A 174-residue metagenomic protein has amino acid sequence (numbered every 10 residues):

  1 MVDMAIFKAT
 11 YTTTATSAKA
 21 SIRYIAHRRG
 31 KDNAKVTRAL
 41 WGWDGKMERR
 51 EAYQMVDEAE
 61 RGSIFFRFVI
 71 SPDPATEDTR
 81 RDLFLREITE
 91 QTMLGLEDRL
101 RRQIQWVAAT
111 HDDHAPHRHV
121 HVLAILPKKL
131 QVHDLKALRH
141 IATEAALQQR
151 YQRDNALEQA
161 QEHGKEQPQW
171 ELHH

Functional and structural regions predicted by a protein language model:
M1-H174: N-terminal nicking endonuclease/strand-transfer module with a His-rich metal-binding environment and a catalytic Tyr
